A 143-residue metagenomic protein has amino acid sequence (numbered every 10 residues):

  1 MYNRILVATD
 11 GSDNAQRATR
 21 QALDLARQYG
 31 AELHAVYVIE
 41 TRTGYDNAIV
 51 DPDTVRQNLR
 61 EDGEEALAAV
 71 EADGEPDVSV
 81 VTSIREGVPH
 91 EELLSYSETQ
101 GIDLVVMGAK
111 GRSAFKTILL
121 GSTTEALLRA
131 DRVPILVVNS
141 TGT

Functional and structural regions predicted by a protein language model:
M1-R17, A130-T143: Intrinsically disordered or low-complexity boundary/linker segments at protein termini and domain junctions
N3-A48: Small/aliphatic-rich secondary-structure junction motif
Q21, N58-V70, E92: Short, solvent-exposed amphipathic alpha-helices that sit in or adjacent to ligand/effector-binding or catalytic
V36, V81-R85, L136: General small-molecule cofactor/ligand-binding pocket signal
V38-E64: Acidic, proline/glycine-rich short linear motifs
A72-V105, G142-T143: Structural beta-alpha unit
T99-T143: Gly/Ser-rich helix-loop-strand patches that form or flank binding pockets for ribonucleotide-derived cofactors
